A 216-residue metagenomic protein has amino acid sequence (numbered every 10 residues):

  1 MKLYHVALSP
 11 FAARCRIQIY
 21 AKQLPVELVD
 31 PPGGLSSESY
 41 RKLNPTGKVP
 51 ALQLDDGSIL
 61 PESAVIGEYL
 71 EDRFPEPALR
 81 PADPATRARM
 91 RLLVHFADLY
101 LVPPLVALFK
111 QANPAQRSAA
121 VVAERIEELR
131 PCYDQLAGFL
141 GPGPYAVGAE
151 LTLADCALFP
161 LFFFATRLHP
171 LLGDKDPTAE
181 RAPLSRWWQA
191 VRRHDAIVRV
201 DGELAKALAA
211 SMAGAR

Functional and structural regions predicted by a protein language model:
M1-C132, A137, P144-A146: GST-like domain detector, emphasizing the conserved glutathione-binding G-site in the N-terminal thioredoxin-like
V6, L153, L204: Short, solvent-exposed turn/loop segments enriched in Gly/Ser/Thr/Pro and often Arg
R16, W188-Q189: Short glycine-/small-residue-rich flexible loop motifs, especially phosphate/cofactor-binding loops
P81, G173-A179: Structural helix-adjacent loops and short alpha-helical linkers that scaffold large soluble proteins
L105, A146-L171, E180-S185, V191 (+1 more regions): GST superfamily/GST-like fold recognition
H194-D195: Short loop-to-helix capping motifs
V198: C-terminal anion-handling pockets and recognition modules
D201-R216: Acidic/histidine-enriched, glycine/proline-rich intrinsically disordered or flexible terminal extensions
